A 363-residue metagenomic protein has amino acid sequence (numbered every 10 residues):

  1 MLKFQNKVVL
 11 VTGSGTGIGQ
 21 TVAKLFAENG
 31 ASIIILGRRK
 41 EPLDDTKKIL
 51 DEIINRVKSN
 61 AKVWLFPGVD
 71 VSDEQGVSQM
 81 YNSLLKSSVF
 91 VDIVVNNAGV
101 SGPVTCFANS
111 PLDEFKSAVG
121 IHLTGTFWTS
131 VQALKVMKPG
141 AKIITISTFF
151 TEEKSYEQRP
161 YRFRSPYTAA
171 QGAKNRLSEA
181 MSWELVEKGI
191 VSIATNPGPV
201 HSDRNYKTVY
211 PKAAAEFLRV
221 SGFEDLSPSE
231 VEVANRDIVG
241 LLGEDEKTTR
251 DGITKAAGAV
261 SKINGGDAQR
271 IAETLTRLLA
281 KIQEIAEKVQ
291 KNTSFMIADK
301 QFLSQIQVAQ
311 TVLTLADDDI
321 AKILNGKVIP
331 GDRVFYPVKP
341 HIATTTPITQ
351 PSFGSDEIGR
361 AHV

Functional and structural regions predicted by a protein language model:
G15-T16: Conserved glycine-rich cofactor-binding loop
A31-D45: Conserved glycine-rich Rossmann-like NAD(P)H-binding loop of the short-chain dehydrogenase/reductase
N97-P103: Conserved NAD(P)H cofactor-binding loop of Rossmann-fold oxidoreductase domains
T105-F107, E114-K116, F163: Substrate-binding pocket helix/loop in short-chain dehydrogenase/reductase
S130-V131, E179: A short, exposed helix-loop element centered on a Lys and neighboring polar residues
I144-A173, S178-E187, G198-S202, K207: Catalytic loop of short-chain dehydrogenase/reductase
A194, F217-R360: C-terminal helical subdomain
